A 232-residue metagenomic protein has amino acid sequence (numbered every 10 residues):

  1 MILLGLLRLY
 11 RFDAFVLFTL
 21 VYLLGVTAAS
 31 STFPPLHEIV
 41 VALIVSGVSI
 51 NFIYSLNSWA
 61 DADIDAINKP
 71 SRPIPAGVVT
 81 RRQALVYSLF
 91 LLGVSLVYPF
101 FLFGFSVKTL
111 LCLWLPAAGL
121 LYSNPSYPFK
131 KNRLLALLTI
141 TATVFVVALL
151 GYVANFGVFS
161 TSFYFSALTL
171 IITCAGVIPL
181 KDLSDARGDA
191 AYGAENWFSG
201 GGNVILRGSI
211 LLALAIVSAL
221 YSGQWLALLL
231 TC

Functional and structural regions predicted by a protein language model:
I2-R8, P75-V158: Intramembrane alpha-helical segments
L4-R11, F129-K130, N196-I205: Membrane interfacial helix-start motif at the N-side
R8-A28, I140-A142: The first (N-terminal) embedded transmembrane alpha-helix
L17-V21, V144-F145, R207-L212: Hydrophobic alpha-helical transmembrane segments in multi-pass membrane proteins
F18-A60, L92-P99, K108-L120, F159-L180: Membrane-embedded alpha-helical segments that form the functional core of polytopic membrane enzymes, especially those
T27-S30, V153-F156, S222: Juxtamembrane "helix-exit" motif on the non-cytosolic side of transmembrane helices
S46-L96, I171-L220: Solvent-exposed interhelical
